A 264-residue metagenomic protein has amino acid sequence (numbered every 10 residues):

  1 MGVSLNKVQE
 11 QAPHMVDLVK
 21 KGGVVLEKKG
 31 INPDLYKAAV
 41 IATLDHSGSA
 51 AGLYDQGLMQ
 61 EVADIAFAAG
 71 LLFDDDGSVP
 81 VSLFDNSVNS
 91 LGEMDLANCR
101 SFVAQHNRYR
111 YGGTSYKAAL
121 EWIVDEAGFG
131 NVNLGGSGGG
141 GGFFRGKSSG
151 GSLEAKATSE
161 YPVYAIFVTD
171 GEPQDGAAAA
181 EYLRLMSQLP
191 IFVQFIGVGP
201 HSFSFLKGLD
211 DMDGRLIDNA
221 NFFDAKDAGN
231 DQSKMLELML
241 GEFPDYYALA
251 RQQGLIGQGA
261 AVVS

Functional and structural regions predicted by a protein language model:
M1-A42, S47-D55, G150-G151: Acidic, polar low-complexity linker/tail segments
Q11-L18, D55-V62, Y111-E121, D175 (+1 more regions): Phosphate/oxyanion-binding active-site loops and adjacent basic polyanion-contact surfaces
Y36-E93: Von Willebrand factor
L44-S47, S159-Q174, I196-V198: DG-centered beta-turn motif at the end of beta-strands
A97-R108, L206-D227: Acidic, Ser/Thr-rich peripheral helices and adjacent loops at domain boundaries
S101-E160, P173-D175, G199-S204: Von Willebrand factor
F143-S149, E172-D213: VWA/integrin I-like adhesion module and closely mimicked acidic/polar interface patches used
L216-S264: C-terminal helix of von Willebrand factor
